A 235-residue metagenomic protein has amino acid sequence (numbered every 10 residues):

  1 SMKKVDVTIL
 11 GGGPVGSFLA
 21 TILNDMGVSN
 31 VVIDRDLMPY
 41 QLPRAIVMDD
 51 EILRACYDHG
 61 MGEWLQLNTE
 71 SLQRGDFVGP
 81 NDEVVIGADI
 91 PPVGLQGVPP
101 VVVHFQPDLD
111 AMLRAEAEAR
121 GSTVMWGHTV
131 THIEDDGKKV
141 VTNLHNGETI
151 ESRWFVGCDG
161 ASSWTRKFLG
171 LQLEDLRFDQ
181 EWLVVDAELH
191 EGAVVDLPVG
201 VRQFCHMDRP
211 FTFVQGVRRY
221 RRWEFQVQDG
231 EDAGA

Functional and structural regions predicted by a protein language model:
M2-V15: Beta1/beta-strand and adjacent pyrophosphate-binding region of the FAD-binding site in flavoprotein oxidoreductases
K3-V5, H145-W154: Core beta-strand elements of the Rossmann-like FAD/NAD(P) dinucleotide-binding domain in flavoenzyme oxidoreductases
G11, G27-S29, G121: Glycine-centered short loops/turns at secondary-structure junctions
N24-R44: Glycine-rich FAD pyrophosphate-binding loop
R44, M48-E116, C205: Active-site-adjacent segment of FAD-dependent monooxygenases/related oxidoreductases
W126-V140: A conserved short coil-to-beta-strand element within the FAD-binding core of flavoproteins
V141, W154, C158-A235: Conserved FAD-binding catalytic core of PHBH/FMO-like flavoproteins
